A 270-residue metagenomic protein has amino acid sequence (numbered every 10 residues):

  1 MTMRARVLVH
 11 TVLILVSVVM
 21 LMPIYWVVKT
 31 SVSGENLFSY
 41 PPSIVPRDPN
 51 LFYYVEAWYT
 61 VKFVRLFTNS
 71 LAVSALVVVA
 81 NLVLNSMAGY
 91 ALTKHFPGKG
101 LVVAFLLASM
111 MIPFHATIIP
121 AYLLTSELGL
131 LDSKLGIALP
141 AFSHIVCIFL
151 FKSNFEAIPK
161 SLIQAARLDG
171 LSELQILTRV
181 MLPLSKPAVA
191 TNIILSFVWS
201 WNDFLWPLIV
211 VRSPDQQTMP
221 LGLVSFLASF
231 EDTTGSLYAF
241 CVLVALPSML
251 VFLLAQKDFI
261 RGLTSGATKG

Functional and structural regions predicted by a protein language model:
M1-M3: Short, Lys/Arg-rich, polar N-terminal cytosolic tail immediately upstream of the first transmembrane signal-anchor
A5-G270: A structural signal for multi-pass alpha-helical bundles of membrane permease subunits that mediate small-molecule
